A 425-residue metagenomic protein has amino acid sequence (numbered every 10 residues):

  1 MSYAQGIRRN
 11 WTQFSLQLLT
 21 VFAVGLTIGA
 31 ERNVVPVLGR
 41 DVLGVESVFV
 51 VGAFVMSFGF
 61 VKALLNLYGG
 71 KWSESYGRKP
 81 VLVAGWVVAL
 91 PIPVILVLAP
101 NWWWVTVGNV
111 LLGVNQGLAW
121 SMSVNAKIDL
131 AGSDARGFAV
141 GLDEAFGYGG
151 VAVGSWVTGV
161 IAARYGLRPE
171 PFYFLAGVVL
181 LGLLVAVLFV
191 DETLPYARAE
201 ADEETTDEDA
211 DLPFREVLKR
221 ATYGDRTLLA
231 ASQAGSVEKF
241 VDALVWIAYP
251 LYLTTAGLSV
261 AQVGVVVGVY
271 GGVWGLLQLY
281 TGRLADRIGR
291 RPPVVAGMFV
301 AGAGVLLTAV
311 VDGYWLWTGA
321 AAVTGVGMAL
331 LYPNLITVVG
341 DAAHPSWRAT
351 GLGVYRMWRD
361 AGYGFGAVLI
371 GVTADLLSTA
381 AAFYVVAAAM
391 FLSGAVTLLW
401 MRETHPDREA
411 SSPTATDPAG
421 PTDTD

Functional and structural regions predicted by a protein language model:
M1-W11, E192-A231, T416-D425: Juxtamembrane intracellular "pre-TM" segments in multi-pass secondary transporters
R8-G59, T227-A230, A234, K239-A256: Helix-loop boundary and gating motifs at the non-cytosolic
G39, W72-S73, V160-G166, L253-T254 (+2 more regions): Interfacial helix-cap and linker-helix signal at transmembrane-aqueous boundaries of multi-pass secondary transporters
G59-L67, V151-A152, G271-L279, Y363-G364: Residue-level signature of mid-helix packing/kink "hotspots" within the transmembrane helices of 12-pass Major
L65-G77, L277-G289, A374: Helix-to-loop junctions at the C-terminal end of transmembrane segments in multipass secondary transporters
P80-V94, P292-L307: Structural signature of the two symmetry-related core transmembrane helices
G108-G149, T337-V338: Cytoplasmic helix-loop-helix junction between adjacent transmembrane helices in 12-TM secondary transporters
E170-V187, F383-L399: Symmetry-related core transmembrane helices of the 12-TM Major Facilitator Superfamily/SLC fold
